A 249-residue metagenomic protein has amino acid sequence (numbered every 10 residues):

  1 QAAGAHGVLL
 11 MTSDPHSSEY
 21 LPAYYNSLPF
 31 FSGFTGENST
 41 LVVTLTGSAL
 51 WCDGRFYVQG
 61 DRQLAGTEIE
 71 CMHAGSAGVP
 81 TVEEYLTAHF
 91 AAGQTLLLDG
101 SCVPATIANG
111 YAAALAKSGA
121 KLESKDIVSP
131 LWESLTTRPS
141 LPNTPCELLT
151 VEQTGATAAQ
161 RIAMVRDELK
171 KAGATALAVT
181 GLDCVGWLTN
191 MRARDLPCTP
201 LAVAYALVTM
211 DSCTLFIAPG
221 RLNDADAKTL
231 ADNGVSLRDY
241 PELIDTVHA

Functional and structural regions predicted by a protein language model:
Q1-F90, V103, I107-H248: N-terminal accessory/capping or targeting/presequence segment of soluble
Q94-S101: Acidic beta-strand-to-loop metal/phosphate-binding motif
